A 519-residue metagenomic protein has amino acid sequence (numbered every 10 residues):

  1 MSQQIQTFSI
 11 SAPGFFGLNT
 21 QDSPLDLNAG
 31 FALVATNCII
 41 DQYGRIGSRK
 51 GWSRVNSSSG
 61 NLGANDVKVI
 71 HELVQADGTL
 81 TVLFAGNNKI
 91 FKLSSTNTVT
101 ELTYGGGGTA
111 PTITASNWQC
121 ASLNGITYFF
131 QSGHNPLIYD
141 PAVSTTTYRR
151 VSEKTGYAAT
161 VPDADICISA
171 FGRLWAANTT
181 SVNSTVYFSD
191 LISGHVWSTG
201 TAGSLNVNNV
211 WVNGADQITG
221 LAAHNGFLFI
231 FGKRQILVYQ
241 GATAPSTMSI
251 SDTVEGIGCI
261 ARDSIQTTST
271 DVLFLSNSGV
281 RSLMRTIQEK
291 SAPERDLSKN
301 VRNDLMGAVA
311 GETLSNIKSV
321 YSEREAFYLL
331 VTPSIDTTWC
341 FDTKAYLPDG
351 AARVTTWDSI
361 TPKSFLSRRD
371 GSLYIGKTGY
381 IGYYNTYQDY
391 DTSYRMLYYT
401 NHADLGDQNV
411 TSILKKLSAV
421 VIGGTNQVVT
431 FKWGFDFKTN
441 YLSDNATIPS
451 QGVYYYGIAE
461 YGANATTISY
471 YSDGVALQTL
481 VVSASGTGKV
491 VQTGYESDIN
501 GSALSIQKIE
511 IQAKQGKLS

Functional and structural regions predicted by a protein language model:
M1-T100, A110-T127, G256-D271, N277-S519: Beta-sheet repeat architectures centered on beta-propellers
W52-L62, T100-A110, T147-Y157, S204-W211 (+1 more regions): A short beta-strand motif characteristic of beta-propeller blades
V82-A85, F129, S169-N178, G220-G232 (+2 more regions): Hydrophobic core segments of beta-strands in well-ordered, beta-rich domains
I90, P136-L137, N183-T185, I236 (+2 more regions): Structural signal for beta-propeller blades
G106-A110, K154-Y157, V196-N213, E294-G311: Surface-exposed loop and turn segments in beta-propeller and other repeat-based domains that flank or scaffold
D140-S169: Asp-box/WD-like beta-propeller blade repeats and closely related beta-sheet repeat scaffolds
C167-T199, S204, V212-D216: Solenoidal tandem-repeat scaffolds enriched in leucines and small polar residues
L228-V254: Surface-exposed extracellular loop regions of Gram-negative outer-membrane beta-barrel proteins
